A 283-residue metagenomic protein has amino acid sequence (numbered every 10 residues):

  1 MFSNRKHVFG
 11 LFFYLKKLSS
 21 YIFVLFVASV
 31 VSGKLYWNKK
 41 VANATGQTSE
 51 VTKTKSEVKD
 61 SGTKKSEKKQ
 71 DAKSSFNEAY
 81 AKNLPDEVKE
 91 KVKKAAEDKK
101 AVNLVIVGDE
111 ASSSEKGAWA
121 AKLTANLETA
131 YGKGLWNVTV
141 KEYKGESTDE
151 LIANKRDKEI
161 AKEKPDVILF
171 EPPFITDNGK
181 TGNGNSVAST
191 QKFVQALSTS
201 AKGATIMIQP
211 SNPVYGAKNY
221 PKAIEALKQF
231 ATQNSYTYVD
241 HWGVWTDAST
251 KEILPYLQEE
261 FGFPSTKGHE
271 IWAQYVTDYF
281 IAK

Functional and structural regions predicted by a protein language model:
F2-V102, I281-K283: N-terminal secretory targeting modules
E87-K91, D149-A161, A188-A196: Alpha-helical scaffolding within the catalytic cores of extracellular/periplasmic polymer-degrading hydrolases
A95-G182: Conserved SGNH/GDSL esterase-like catalytic core that processes O-acyl groups on lipids and polysaccharides
E128-G132, P165, P173, Q195-K202 (+2 more regions): Sec-exported extracytoplasmic/periplasmic mature domains
N137-T139, T205, S235-T237: Conserved beta-strand segments of alpha/beta enzyme cores
E171-P172, A196-K228: Active-site segments of SGNH/GDSL-like serine hydrolases that catalyze O-acetyl group transfer/hydrolysis on lipids
N183-V194, P221-E225: Charged helix-capping and loop-helix junction motifs
G216-K283: Catalytic His-Asp segment of secreted/periplasmic serine-dependent ester chemistry enzymes
